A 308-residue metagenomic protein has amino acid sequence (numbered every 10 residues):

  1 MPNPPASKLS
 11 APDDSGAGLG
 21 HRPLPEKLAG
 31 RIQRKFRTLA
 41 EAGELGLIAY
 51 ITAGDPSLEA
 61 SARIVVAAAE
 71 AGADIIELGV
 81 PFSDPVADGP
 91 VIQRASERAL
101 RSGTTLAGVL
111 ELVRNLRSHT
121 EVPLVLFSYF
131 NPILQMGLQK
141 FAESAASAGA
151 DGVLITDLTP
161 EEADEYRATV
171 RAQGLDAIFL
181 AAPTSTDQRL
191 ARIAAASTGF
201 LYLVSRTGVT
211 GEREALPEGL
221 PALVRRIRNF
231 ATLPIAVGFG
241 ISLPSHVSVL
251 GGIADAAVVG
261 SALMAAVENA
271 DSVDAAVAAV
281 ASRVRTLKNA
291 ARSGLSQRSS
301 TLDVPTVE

Functional and structural regions predicted by a protein language model:
P2-K8, L24-I48: N-terminal amphipathic alpha-helix/helix-capping segment at the start of soluble metabolic enzymes
L28-G30, D84-P90, T104-E111, L134-L138 (+5 more regions): Active-site-adjacent beta->alpha loops and helix N-cap segments on the catalytic face of soluble alpha/beta enzymes
L47-I51, I76-L78, L124-S128, V153-I155 (+4 more regions): Hydrophobic faces of well-ordered beta-strands that scaffold small-molecule active sites in alpha/beta enzyme cores
A49, G79, A145, I193 (+2 more regions): Conserved, mostly hydrophobic/aromatic
S61-V66, Q188-R192, I241-A257: Catalytic cores of alpha/beta
L78-S83, L154, L203-G211, I253-S272: Glycine-rich phosphate-binding active-site loops on the catalytic face of alpha/beta enzymes
V91-V125, T169-I178, A182, L220-L233 (+1 more regions): Alpha-helix-loop-beta-strand connector modules within alpha/beta enzyme cores
G103, A150-E162, D176-S185: Catalytic beta/alpha-barrel core
